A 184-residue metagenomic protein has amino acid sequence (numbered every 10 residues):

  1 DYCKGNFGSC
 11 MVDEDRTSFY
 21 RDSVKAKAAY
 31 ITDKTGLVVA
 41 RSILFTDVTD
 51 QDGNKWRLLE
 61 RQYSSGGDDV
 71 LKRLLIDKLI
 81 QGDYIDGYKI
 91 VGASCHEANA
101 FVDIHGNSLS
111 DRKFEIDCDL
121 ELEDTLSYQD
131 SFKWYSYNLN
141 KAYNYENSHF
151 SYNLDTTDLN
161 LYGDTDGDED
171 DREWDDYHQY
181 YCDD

Functional and structural regions predicted by a protein language model:
D1-D170: Non-catalytic substrate-recognition and accessory regions of acyl/acetyltransferase enzymes
D175: Short cysteine-rich clusters marking metal-coordination/redox-active sites
H178: Short Cys/His-rich metal-coordination motifs, predominantly Zn2+-binding knuckles/fingers
Y181-D183: Short functional micro-motifs and their immediate structural scaffolds
